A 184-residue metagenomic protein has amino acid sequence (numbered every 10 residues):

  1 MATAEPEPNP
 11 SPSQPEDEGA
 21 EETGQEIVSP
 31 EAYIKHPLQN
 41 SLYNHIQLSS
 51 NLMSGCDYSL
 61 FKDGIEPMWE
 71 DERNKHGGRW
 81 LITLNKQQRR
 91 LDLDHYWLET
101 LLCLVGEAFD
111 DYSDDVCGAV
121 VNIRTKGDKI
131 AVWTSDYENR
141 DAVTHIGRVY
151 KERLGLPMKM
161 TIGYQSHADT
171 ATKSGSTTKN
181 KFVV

Functional and structural regions predicted by a protein language model:
A2-V184: ADP-ribose/nucleotidyl-moiety interaction motifs
